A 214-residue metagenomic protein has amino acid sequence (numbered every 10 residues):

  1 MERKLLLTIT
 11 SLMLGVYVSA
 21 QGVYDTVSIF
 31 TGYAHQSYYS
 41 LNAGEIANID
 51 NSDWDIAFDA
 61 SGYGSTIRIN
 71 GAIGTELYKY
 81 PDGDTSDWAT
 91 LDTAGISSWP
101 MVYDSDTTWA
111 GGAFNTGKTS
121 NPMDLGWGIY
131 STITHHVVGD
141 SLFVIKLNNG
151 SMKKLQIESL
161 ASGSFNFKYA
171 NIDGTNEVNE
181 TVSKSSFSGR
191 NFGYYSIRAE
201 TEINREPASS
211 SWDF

Functional and structural regions predicted by a protein language model:
M1-T26: Bacterial Sec-dependent N-terminal signal peptides
Q21-F214: Surface-exposed, beta-sheet-biased, low-hydrophobicity segments with strongly acidic/polar composition
